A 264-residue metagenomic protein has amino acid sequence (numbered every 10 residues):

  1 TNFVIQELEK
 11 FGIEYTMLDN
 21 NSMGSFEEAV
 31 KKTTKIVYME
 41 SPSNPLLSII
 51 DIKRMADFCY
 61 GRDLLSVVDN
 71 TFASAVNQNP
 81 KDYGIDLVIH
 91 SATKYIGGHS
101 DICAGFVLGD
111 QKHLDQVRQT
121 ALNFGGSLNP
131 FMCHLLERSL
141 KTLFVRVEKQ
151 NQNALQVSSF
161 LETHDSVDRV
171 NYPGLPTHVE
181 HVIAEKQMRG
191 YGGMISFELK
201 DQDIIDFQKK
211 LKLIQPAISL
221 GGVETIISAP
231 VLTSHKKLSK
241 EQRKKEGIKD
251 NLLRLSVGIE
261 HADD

Functional and structural regions predicted by a protein language model:
T1-S166, N171: Conserved PLP-enzyme active-site core in the AAT-like
I5, E14-T16, E28, K32 (+2 more regions): PLP-dependent enzyme catalytic core of the Aspartate aminotransferase-like
K94, V157, G174-H178, L199-D201 (+3 more regions): Glycine-rich beta-alpha junction loops
G98, P130-M132, K186-R189, K245-N251: Short, flexible turn/loop "capping" segments at secondary-structure junctions
I102, Y191-G193, G221-V223, K249-N251: A generic structural signal for well-ordered coil/turn residues at beta-strand boundaries that shape enzyme active-site
L136-V145, G192-L199, R254-G258: Short, well-ordered beta-strand elements within core beta-sheets of diverse protein domains
L155-I218, S239-K240, K244: Conserved small-domain helix->loop->beta segment predominantly found in fold-type I
